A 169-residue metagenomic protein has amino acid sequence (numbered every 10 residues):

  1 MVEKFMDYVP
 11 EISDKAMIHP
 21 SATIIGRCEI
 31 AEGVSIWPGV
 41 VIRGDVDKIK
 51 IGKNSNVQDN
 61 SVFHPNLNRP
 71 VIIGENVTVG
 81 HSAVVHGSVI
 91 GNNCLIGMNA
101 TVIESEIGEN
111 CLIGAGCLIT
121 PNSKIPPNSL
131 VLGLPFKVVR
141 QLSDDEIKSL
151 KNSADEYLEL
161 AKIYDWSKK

Functional and structural regions predicted by a protein language model:
M1-E11, D45, K53, D59-S61 (+2 more regions): Glycine-rich hexapeptide-repeat left-handed beta-helix
D7, E11-P65: A positional/architectural concept
